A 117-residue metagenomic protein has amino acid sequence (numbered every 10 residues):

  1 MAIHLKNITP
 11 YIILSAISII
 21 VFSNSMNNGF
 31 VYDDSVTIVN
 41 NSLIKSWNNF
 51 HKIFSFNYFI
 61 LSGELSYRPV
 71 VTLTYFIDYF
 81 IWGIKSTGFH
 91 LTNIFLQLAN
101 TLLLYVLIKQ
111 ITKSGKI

Functional and structural regions predicted by a protein language model:
M1-I20, Q110: Start-transfer (signal-anchor) and selected internal transmembrane alpha helices of multi-pass inner/ER membrane
K6-L14, R68, T72, F89-H90: Residue-level signature of transmembrane alpha-helical entry/exit and packing/kink sites in multi-pass membrane
A16, D33-D34, T74, N93 (+1 more regions): Generic structural signal for small/hydrophobic residues in well-ordered secondary structure, especially within
S18-I19, M26, L91: Acyl-group handoff/entry surfaces in thioester-processing enzymes
S23, T101-Y105: Alpha-helical transmembrane segments of polytopic integral membrane proteins, especially the permease/helical cores
S25-G83: Extracytosolic (periplasmic/ER-lumenal) interhelical loops and adjacent juxtamembrane/interface segments of multi-pass
P69, G83-L102: Loop-to-helix entry region of an early transmembrane alpha helix in multi-pass inner-membrane enzymes
L104-I117: Transmembrane-helix signature of polytopic, membrane-embedded enzymes that assemble or transfer cell-envelope glycans
